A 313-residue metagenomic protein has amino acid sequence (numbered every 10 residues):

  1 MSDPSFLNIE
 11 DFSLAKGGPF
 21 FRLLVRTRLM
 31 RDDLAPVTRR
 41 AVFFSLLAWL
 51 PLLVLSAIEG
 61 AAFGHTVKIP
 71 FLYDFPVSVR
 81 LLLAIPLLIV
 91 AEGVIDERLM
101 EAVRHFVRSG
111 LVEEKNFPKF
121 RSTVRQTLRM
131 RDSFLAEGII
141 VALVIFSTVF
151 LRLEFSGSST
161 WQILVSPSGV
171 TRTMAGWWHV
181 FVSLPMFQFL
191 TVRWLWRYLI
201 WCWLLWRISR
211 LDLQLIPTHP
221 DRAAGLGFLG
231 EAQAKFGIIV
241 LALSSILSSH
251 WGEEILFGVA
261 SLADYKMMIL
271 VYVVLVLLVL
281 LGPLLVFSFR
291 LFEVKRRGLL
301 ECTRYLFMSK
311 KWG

Functional and structural regions predicted by a protein language model:
M1-T218: Transmembrane-helix bundle segments that line or gate the permeation/cavity pathway in multi-pass membrane proteins
G18, F117-L128, P217-A234, Y305-G313: Cytosolic juxtamembrane regulatory segments of multi-pass membrane proteins
A35-A48, M130-I145, F228-G252, D264-L275: Transmembrane alpha-helical segments and their cytosolic interface motifs in multi-pass membrane proteins
L213-L226, G252-L262: Conserved catalytic-core motifs characterized by acidic clusters
Q233-W312: Long, well-ordered mid-to-C-terminal structural blocks that present hydrophobic/aromatic surfaces
